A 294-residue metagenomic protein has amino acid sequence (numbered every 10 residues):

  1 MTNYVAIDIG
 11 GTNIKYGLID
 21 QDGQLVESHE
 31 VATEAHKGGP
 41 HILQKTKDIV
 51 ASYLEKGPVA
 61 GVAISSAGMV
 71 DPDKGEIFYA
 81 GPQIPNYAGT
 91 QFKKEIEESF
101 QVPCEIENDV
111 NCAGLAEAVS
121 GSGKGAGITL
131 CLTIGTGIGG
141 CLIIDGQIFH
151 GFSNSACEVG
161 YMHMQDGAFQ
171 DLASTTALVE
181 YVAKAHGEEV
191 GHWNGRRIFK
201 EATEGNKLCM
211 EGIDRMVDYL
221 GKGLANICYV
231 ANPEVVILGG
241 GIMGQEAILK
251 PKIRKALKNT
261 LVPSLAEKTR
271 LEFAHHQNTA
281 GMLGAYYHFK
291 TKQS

Functional and structural regions predicted by a protein language model:
M1-G61, D71-K74, E98-C104, A116-I128 (+1 more regions): ATP-binding/phosphotransfer module of carbohydrate and carboxylate kinases, centering on a glycine-rich
L25, I77, I148-F149: Hydrophobic "anchor" residues
S28-E30, A80, G151: Residue-level detector of high-confidence beta-strand sites
T33-E34, P85, A156-E158: A short acidic/small-residue loop/turn micro-motif
E76-G89: A charged helix-plus-loop insertion that forms the helical arch/lid used to bind and gate nucleic-acid substrates
I106-V110: Short loop/edge segments at beta-strand edges and connector loops that shape dinucleotide/nucleotide cofactor-binding
K124-T176: Glycine-rich phosphate-binding loop of actin/hexokinase-like ATP-binding domains
